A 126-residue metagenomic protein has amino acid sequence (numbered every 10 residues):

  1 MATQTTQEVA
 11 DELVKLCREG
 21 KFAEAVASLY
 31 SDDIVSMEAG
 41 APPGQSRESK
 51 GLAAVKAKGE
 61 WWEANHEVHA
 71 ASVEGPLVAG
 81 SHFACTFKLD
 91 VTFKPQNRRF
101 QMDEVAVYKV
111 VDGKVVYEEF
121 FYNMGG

Functional and structural regions predicted by a protein language model:
A2, K15, G44-E48, N97: Alpha-helix initiation/capping motif
A2-D33: Short acidic-aromatic low-complexity motifs
A2-T5, M37, K56, E60-G126: A beta-strand edge to alpha-helix "cap/lid" segment located at domain peripheries
E12, A25, A54-A57, W61: Alpha-helical elements of Rossmann-like donor-binding domains used by nucleotide-donor carbohydrate transfer enzymes
S28-S31, P43-G44, V73-G80: Residue-level signal for alpha-helical context at structural boundaries
V35-E48, E63: A short gly/proline-enriched turn/hairpin at secondary-structure junctions
